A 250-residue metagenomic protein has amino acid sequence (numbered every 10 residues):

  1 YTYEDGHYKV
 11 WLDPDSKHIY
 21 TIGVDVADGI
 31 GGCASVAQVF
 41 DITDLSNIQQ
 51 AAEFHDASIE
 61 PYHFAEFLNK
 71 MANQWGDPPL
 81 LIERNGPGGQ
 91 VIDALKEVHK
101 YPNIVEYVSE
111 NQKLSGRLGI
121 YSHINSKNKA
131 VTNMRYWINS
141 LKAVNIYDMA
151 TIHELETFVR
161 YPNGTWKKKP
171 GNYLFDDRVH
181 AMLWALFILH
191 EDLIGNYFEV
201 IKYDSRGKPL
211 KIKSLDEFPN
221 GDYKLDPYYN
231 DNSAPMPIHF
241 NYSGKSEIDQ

Functional and structural regions predicted by a protein language model:
Y1-S109, S115, N128, S140-Q250: RNase H-like, metal-dependent nuclease domains and their acidic two-metal-ion catalytic environment used
Q112-K113, N133: A generic structural signal for ordered alpha-helices
L118-N133, W137: Conserved RecA-like P-loop NTPase helicase motor core
